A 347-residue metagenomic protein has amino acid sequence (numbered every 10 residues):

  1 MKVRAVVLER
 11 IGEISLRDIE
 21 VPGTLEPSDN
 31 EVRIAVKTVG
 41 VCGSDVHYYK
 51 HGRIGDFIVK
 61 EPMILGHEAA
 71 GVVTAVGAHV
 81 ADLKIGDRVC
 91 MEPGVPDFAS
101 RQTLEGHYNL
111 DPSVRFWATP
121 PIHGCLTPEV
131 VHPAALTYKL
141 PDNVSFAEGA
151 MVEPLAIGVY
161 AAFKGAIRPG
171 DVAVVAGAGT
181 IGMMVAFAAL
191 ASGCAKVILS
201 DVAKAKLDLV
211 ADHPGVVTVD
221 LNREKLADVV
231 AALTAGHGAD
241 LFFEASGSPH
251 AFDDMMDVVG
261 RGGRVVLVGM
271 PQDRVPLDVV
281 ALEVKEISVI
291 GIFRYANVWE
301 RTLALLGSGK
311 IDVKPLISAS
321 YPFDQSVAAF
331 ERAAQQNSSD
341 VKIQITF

Functional and structural regions predicted by a protein language model:
M1-A5, D253-D257, A296, E300-F347: C-terminal hydrophobic helical "lid"/dimerization subdomain of Rossmann-like NAD(P)H-dependent oxidoreductases
T24-V39, I54-R101, P141-N143: Glycine-rich beta-strand-centered segment in the early N-terminal region that forms part of a ligand/cofactor-binding
P27-S28, K84, R168, G260 (+1 more regions): Residue-level recognition of short, solvent-exposed, well-ordered loop/turn junctions that link secondary-structure
T74, V197-I198, V266, I290: Conserved beta-strand positions in the Rossmann-like core of class I SAM-dependent methyltransferases
V95-A176: NAD(P)H dinucleotide-binding glycine-rich loop of Rossmann-like/cofactor-binding domains, especially the beta1-alpha1
V144-R223: Mid-domain Rossmann-like dinucleotide-binding core that forms the NAD(H)/NADP(H) cofactor-binding site
G165-I167, D208, D212-S288, V327: Glycine-rich cofactor phosphate-binding loops and adjacent beta1-alpha1 units of small-molecule cofactor enzyme domains
